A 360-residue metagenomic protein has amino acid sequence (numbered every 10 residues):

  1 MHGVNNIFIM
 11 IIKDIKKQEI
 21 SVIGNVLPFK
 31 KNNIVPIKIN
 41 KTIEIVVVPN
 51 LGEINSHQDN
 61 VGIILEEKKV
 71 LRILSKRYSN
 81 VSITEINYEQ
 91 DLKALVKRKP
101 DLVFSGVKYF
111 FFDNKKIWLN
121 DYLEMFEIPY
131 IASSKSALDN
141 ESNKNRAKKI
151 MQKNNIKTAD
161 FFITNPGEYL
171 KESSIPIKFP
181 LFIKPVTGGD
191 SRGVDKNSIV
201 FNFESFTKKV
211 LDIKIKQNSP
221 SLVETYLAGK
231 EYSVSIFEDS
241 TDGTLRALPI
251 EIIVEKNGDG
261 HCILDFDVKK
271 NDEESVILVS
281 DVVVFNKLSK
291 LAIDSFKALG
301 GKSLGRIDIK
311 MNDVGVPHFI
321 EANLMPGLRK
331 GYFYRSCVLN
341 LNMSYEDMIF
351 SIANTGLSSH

Functional and structural regions predicted by a protein language model:
H2-P129, S136, N165-S173, S359-H360: ATP-binding N-terminal substructure of ATP-dependent carboxylate-amine bond-forming enzymes
I11, E19-L27, I34-P49, S56 (+4 more regions): Active-site nucleotide/adenylate-binding loops and adjacent lid/helix of ATP-dependent enzymes
I11-K30, Q152, V282-H360: ATP-dependent carboxylate activation and anion-phosphoryl transfer catalytic cores that bind Mg-ATP to form
V47, V103, Y130, F161 (+4 more regions): Generic preference for hydrophobic
L71, L119-N120, K148, V210 (+1 more regions): Short amphipathic alpha-helical segments and helix-helix/interface helices
K116-I117, K144, G331-Y332: Conserved strand-to-helix beginnings and helix N-cap segments that scaffold or border functional pockets
F203-V284, K290, M311-H318: Phosphate-binding site of ATP-dependent enzymes
